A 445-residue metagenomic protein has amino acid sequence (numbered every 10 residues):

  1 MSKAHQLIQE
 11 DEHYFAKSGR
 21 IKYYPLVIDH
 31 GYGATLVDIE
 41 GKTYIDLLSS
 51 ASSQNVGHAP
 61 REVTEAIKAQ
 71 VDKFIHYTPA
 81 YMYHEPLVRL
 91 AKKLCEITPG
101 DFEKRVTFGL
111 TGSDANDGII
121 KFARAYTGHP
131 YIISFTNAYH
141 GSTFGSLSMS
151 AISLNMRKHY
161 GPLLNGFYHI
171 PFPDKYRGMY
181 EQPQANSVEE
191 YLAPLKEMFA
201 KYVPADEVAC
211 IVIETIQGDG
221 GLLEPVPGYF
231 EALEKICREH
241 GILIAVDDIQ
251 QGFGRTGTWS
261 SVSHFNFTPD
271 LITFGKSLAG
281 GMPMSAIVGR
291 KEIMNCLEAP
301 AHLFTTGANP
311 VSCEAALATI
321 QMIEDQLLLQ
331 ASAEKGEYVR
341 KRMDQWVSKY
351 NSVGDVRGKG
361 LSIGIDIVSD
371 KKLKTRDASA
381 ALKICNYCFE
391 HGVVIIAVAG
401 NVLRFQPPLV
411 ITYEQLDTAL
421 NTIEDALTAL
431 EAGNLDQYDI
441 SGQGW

Functional and structural regions predicted by a protein language model:
M1-W445: Conserved N-terminal phosphate-binding loop of PLP-dependent enzymes in the Aspartate aminotransferase
